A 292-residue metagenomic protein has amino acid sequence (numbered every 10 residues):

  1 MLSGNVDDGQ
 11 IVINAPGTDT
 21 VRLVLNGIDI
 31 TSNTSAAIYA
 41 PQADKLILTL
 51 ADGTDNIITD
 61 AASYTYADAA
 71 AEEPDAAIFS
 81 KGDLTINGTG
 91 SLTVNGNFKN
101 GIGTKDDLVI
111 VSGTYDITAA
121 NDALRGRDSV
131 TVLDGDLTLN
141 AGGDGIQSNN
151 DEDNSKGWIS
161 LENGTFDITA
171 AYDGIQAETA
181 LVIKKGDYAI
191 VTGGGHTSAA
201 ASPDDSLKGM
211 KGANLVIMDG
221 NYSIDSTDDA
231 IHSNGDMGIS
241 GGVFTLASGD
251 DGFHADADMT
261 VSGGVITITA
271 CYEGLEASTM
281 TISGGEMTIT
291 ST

Functional and structural regions predicted by a protein language model:
M1-T292: A composition-driven surface/loop motif
